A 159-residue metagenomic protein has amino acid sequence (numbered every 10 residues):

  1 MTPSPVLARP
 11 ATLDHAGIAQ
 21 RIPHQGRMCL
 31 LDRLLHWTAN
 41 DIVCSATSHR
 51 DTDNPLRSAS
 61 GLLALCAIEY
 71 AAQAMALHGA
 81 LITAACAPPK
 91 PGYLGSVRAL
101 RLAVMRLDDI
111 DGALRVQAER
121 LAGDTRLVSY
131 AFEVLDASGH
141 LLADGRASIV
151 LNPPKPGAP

Functional and structural regions predicted by a protein language model:
T2-P10, L77, L107-I110, R115-P159: HotDog/MaoC-like acyl-thioester-processing domains
H15-Q25, P88: Short aromatic-glycine motifs in intrinsically disordered, low-complexity regions
G26-L63: Catalytic strand-loop segment that frames the active site of acyl-thioester-processing enzymes
G26-M28, Y93, T125-L127: Short solvent-exposed loop/turn micro-motifs enriched in small/polar/acidic residues
L31-D32, L94-V97, L102, S129 (+1 more regions): Hydrophobic residues on conserved beta-strands that form the core of alpha/beta folds
R33-H36, A99, V104, R120-A122: A residue-level detector for short acidic-glycine micro-motifs
A59-H78, G92: Compact, glycine-rich, soluble single-domain proteins
L77-Q117: Hydrophobic beta-strand-centered segment that forms part of the acyl-chain substrate-binding groove
